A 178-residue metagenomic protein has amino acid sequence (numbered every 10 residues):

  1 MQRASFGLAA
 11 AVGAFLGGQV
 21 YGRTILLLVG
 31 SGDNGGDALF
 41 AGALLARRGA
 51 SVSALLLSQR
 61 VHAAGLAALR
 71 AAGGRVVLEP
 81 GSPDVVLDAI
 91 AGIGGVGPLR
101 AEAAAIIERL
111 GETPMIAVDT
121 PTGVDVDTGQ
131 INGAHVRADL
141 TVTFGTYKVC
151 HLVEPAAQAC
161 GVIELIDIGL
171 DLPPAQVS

Functional and structural regions predicted by a protein language model:
F6-I90, P98-V118: Nucleotide and nucleotide-moiety/phosphate-recognizing core
P83-S178: YjeF_N-associated NAD(P)HX repair module
